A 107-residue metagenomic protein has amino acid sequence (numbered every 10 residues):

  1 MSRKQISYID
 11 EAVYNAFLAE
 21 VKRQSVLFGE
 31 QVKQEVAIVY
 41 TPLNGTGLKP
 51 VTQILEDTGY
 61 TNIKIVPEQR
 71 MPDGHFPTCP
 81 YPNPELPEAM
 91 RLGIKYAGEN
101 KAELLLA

Functional and structural regions predicted by a protein language model:
M1-L92, Y96-A97: Gly/Ser/Thr-enriched, mixed-charge loops and adjacent short helices that form phosphate/oxyanion-binding elements
K95-A107: Replace "Mg2+/Mn2+-dependent" with "divalent metal-dependent
